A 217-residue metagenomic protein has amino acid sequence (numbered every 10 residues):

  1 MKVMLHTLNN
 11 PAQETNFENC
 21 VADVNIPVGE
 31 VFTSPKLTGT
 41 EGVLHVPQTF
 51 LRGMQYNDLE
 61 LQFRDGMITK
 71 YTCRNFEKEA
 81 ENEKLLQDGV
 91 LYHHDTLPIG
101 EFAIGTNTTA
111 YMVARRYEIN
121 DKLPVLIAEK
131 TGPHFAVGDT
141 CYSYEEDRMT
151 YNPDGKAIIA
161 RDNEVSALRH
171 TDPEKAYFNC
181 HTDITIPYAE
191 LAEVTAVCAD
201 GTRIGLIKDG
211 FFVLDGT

Functional and structural regions predicted by a protein language model:
M1-T217: Metal/cofactor-centered catalytic core regions of large enzymes
